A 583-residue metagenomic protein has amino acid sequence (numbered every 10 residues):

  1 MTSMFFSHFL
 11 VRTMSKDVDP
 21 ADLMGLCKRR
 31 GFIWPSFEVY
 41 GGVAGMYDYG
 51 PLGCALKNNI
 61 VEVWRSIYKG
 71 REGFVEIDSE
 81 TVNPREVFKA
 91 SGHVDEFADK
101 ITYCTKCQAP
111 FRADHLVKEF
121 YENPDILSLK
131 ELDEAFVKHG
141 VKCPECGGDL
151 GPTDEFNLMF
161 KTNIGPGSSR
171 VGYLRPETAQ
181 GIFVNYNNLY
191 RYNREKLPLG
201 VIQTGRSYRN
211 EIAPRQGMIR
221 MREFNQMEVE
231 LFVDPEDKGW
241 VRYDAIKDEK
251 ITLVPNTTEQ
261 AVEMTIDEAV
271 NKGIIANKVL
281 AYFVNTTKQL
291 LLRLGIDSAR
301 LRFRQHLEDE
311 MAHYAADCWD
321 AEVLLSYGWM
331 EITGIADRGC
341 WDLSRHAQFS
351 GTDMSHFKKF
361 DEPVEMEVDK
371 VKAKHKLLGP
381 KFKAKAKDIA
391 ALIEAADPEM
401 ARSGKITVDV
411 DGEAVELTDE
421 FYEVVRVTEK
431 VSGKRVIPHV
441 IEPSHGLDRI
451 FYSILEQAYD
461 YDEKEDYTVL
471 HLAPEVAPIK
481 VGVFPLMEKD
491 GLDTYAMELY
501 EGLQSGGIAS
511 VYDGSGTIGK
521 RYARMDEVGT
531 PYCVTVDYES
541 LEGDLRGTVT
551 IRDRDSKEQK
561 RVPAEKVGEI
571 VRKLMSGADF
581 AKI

Functional and structural regions predicted by a protein language model:
M1-T13: Short, Lys/Arg-enriched N-terminal segments with co-localized hydrophobic residues within the first ~10-30 amino acids
L10-I583: NTP/phosphate- and nucleic-acid-binding module
